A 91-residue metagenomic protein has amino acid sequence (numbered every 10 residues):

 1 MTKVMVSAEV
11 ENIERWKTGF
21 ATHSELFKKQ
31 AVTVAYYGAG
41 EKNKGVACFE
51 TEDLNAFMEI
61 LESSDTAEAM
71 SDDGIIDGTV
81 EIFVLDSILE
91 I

Functional and structural regions predicted by a protein language model:
M1-I91: Short S/T/G/P-rich N-terminal loop/turn motif that feeds into the first structured element of a domain
